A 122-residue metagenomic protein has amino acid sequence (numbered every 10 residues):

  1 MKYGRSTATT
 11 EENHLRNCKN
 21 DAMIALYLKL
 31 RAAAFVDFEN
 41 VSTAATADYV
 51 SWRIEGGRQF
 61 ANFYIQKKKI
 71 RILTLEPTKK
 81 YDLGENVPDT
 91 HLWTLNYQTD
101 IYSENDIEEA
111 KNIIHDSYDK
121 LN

Functional and structural regions predicted by a protein language model:
M1-N20: A short, surface-exposed helix-loop junction/capping segment
K2-R5, V36-A47: Short N-terminal helix-initiation segments at or just after the protein's N-terminus
N17, D21, I101-E104: Charge-dense, low-complexity intrinsically disordered segments
N20-N40: Amphipathic alpha-helical segments
L30, V41, F63, I70-I72 (+3 more regions): Hydrophobic beta-strand residues in large extracellular and virion-surface proteins
A44-Q98: Short, conserved beta-strand/beta-arch hydrophobic-aromatic motifs that form part of recognition grooves or interface
H91-N122: Well-ordered alpha/beta subsegment
